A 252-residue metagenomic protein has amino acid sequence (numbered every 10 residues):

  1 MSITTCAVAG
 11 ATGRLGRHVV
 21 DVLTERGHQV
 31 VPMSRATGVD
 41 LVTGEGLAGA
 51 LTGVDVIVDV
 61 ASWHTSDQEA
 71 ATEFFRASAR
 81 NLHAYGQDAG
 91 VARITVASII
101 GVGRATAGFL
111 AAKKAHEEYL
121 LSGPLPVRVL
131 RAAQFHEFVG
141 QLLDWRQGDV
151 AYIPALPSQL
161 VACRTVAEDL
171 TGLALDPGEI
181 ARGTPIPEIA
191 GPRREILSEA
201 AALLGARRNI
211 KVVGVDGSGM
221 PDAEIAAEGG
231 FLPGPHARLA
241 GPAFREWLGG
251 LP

Functional and structural regions predicted by a protein language model:
S2-R26: N-terminal Rossmann NAD(P)H-binding glycine-rich loop of SDR-like oxidoreductase domains
A9, M33, V60-A61, I94-I99 (+1 more regions): SDR active-site strand-loop-helix element
L15, I57, V166-L170, I189 (+2 more regions): Non-catalytic, hydrophobic alpha-helical segments
E25-A89, I100-R104: NAD(P)H-binding glycine-rich loop region in Rossmannoid oxidoreductase-like domains and their noncatalytic homologs
G90, S98, G103, A115-Q141 (+1 more regions): Conserved beta-loop-beta element that borders a ligand/cofactor-binding pocket
V129-A132, P154-E168, R194-L197: Conserved loop-to-helix N-cap of the C-terminal "lid" that shapes the substrate pocket in Rossmann-like
Q141-T165, A181, A190: A conserved pocket-lining segment of Rossmann-fold NAD(P)-dependent short-chain dehydrogenase/reductase
E199-P252: Mobile cap/lid helix-loop segments that border enzyme active or cofactor-binding sites and regulate substrate access
